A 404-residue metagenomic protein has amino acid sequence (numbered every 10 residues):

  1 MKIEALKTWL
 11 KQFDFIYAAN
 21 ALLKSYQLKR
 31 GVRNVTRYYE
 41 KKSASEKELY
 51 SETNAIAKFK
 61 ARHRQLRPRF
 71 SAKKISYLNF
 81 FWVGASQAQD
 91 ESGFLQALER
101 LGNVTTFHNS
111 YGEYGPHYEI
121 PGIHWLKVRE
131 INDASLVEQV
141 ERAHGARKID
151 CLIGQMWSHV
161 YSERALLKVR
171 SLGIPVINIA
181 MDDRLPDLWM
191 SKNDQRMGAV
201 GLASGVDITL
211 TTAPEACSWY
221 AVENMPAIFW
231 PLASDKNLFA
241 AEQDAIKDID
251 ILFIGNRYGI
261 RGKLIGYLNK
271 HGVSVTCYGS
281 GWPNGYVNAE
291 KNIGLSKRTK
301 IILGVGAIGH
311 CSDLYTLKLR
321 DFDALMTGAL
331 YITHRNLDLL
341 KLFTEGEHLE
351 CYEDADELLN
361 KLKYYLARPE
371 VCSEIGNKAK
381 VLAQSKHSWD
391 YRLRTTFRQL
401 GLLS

Functional and structural regions predicted by a protein language model:
M1-V32: Boundary detector for helix-to-coil junctions that initiate low-complexity/charged tails
Q27-V140, A146-R147, Q155-R164, D187-E345: Nucleotide-sugar donor-binding catalytic core of glycosyltransferases
V169-P186: Active-site proximal beta-strand in glycosyltransferases
M181, L232, E353-D354: Active-site donor-binding loop signature of nucleotide-sugar glycosyltransferases
L349-A355, Y364-P369: Conserved acidic donor-binding segment of nucleotide-sugar-dependent glycosyltransferases
L358: Catalytic phosphate/metal-binding cores of nucleic-acid and nucleotide-processing enzymes, i.e., regions that mediate
L366-R398: A charged, aromatic-enriched C-terminal amphipathic alpha-helix characteristic of glycosyltransferases across folds
